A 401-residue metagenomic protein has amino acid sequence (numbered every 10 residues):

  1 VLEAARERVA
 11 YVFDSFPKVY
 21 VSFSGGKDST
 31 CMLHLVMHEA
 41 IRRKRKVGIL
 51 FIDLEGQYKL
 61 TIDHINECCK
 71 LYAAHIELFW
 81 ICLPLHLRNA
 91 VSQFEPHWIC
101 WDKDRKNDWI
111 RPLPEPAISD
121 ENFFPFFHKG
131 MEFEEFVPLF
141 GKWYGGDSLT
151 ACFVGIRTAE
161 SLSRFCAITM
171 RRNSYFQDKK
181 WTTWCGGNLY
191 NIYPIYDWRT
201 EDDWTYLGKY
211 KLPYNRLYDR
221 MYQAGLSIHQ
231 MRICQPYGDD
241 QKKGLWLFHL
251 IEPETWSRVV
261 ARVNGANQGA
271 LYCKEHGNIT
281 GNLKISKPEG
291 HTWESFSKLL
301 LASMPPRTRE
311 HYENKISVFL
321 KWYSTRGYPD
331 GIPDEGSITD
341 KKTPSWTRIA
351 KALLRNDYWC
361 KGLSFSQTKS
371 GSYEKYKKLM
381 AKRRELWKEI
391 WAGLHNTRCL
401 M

Functional and structural regions predicted by a protein language model:
V1-S22, K27-M401: Nucleotide-activated chemistry modules centered on ATP-dependent adenylation/adenylyltransferase
